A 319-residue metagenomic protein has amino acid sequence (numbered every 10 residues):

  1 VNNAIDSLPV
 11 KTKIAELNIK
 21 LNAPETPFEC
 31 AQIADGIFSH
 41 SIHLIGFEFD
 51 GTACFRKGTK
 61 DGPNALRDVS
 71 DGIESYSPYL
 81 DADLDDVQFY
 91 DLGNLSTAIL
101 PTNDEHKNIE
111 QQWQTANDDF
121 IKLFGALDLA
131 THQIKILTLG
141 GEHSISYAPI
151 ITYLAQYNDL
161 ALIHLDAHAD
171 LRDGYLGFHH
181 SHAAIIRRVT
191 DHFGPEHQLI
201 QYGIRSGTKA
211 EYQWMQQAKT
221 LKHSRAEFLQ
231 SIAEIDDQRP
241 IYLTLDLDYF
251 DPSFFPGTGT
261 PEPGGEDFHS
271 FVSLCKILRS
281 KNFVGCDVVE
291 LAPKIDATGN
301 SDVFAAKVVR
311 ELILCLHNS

Functional and structural regions predicted by a protein language model:
N2-S319: Conserved alpha-helical scaffold segments that buttress catalytic/binding sites
